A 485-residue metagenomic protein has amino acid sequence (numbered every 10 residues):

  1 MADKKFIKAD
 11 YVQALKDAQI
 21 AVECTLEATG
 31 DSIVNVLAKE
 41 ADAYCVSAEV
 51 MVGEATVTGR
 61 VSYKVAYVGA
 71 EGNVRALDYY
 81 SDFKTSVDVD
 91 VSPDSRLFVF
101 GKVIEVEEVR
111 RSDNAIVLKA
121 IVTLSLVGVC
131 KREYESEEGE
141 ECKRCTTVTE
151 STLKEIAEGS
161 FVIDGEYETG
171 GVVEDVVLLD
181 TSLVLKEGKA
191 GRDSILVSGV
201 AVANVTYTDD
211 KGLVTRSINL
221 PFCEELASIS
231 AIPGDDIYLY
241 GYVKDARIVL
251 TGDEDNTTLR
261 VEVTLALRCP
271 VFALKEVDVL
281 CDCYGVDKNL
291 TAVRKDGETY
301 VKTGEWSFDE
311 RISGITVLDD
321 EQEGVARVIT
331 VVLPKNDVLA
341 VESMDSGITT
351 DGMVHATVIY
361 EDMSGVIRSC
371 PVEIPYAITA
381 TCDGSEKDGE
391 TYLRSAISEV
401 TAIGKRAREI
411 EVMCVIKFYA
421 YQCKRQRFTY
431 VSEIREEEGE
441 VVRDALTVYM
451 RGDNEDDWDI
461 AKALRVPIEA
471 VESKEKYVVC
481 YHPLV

Functional and structural regions predicted by a protein language model:
M1-R443: Membrane-lipid interaction segments
E436-V485: Primarily a LysM-type cell-wall glycan-binding module
